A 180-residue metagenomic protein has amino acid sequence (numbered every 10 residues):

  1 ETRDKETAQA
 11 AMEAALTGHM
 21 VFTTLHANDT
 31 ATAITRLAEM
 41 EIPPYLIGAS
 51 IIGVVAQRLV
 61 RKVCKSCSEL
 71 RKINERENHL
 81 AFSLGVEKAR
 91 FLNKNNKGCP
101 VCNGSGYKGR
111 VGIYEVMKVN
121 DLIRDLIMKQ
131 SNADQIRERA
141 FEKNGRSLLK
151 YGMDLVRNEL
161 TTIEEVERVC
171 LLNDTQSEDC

Functional and structural regions predicted by a protein language model:
E1-C180: Short, flexible helix-loop junctions that flank or precede catalytic/ligand sites
